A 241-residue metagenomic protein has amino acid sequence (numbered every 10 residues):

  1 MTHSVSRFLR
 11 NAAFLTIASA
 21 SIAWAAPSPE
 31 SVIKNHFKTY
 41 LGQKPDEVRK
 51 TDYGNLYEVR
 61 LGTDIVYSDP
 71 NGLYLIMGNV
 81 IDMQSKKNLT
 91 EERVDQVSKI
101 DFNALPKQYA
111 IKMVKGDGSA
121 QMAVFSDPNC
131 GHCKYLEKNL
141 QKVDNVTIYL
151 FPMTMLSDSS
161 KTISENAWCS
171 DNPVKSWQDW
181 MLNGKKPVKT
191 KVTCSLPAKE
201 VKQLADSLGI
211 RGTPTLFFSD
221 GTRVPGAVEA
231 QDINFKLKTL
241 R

Functional and structural regions predicted by a protein language model:
T2-V5, I22-E165, D179-L182, T190-T213 (+1 more regions): Extracytoplasmic thiol/disulfide redox context detector
N11-S21: Bacterial N-terminal signal peptides
G62, S219-D220: Short strand-coil-strand connectors
S157, G221-T222: Short secondary-structure capping/turn micro-motifs that flank functional sites
D171-Q178: Conserved, helical-rich catalytic subdomain that frames metal- and/or nucleotide-binding sites in enzyme alpha/beta
K185: Acidic-aromatic/histidine active-site loop/patch
P225-G226: Short, exposed beta-strand-loop hairpins at the edges of beta-sheets in extracellular/periplasmic proteins
